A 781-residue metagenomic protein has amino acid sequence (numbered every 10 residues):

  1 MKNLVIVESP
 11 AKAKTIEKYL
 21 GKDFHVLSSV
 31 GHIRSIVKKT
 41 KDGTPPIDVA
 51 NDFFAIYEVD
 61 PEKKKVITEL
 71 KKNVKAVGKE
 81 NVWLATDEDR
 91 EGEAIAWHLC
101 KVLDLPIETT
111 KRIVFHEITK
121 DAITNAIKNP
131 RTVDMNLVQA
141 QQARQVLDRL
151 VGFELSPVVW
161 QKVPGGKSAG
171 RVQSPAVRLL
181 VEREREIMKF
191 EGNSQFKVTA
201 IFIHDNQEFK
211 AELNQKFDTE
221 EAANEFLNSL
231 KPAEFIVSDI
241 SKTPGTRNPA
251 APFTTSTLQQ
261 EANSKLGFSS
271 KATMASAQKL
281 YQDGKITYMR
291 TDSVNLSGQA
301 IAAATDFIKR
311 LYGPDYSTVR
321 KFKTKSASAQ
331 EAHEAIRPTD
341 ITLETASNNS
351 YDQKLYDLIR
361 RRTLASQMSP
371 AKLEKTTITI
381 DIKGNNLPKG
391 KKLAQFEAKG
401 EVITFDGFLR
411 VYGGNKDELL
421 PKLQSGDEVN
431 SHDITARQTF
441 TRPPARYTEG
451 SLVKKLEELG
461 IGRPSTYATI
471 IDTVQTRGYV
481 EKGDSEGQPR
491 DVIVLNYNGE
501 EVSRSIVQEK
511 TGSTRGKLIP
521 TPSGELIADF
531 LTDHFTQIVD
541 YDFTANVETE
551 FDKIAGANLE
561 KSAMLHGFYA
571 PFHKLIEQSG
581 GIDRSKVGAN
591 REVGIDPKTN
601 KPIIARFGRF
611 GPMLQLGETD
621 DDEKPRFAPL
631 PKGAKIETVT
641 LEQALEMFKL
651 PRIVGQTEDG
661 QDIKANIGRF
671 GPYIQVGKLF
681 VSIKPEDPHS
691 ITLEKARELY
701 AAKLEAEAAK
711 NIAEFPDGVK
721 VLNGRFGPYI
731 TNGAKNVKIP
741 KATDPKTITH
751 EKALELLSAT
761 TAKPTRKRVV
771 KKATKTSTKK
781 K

Functional and structural regions predicted by a protein language model:
M1-Q145, E154-L155, N214, G313 (+3 more regions): Intrinsically disordered, low-complexity regulatory segments
K2-N3, T15, V74, T132-V133 (+4 more regions): Basic, low-complexity terminal or inter-domain segments flanking catalytic cores
P10-A13, V30-I36, E88-G92, H116-D121 (+6 more regions): Conserved nucleotide-binding/hydrolysis micro-motifs of P-loop NTPases
I118-F202, K242-T246: C-terminal or mid-to-C-terminal helical accessory/interaction module adjacent to the motor/catalytic core
D218-A251, Q259, Q424-N430, R437 (+1 more regions): Metal- or metallocofactor-binding catalytic centers and their adjacent structured scaffolds across diverse enzyme
V237-I240, N248-A262, T287-T291, P443-K455 (+1 more regions): Short acidic, hydrophobic short linear motifs in intrinsically disordered regions
E261, K265-S269: A conserved hydrophobic secondary-structure block that centers on an alpha-helix together with its immediately flanking
